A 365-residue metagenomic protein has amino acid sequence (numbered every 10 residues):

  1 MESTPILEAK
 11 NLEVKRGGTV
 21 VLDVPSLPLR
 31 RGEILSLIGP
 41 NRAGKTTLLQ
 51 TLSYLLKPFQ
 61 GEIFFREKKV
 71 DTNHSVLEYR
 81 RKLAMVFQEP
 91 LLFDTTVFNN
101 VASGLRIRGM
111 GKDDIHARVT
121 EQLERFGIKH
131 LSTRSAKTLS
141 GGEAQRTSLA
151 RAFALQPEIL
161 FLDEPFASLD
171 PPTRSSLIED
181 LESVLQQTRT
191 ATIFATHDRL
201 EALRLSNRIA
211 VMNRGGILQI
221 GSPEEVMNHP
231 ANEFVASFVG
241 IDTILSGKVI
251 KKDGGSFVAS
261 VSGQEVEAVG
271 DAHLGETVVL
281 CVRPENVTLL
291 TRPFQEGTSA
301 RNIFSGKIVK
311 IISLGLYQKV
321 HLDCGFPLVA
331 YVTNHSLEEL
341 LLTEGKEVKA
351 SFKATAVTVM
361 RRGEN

Functional and structural regions predicted by a protein language model:
I38-P40: The feature captures the beta-strand-to-loop junction immediately N-terminal to the Walker
S53: Helix-to-loop junction immediately C-terminal to a conserved catalytic motif
K69-A84, I107, P230: ABC ATPase NBD coupling module
R106, D113-L131, E182-S183: Conserved ABC ATPase "signature" region
S135-L139, E143: Conserved ABC ATPase signature
G263-I312, Y331-N365: Glycine/charge-rich catalytic "coupling/switch" loops of P-loop NTPases
